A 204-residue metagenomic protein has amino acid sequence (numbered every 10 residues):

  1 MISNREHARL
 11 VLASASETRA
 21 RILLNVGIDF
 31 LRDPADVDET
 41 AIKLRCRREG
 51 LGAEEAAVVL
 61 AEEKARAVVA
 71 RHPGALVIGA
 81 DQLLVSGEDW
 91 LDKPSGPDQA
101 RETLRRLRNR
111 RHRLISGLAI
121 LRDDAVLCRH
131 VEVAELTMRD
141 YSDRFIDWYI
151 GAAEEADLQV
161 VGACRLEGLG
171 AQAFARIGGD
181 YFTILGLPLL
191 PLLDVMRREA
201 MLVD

Functional and structural regions predicted by a protein language model:
M1-L76, D89, R144, G151 (+3 more regions): N-terminal polybasic phosphate/anion-binding patch
R19, L83-S86, L91, L121 (+1 more regions): Short, active-site-adjacent cap segments at secondary-structure transitions
L23, A61, D81, A100 (+3 more regions): Residue-level signal for inorganic ion chemistry
Q82-H112, M138: Active-site-adjacent loop/tail segments of enzyme domains
Q82-L84, L114-L121, C164: Short beta-strand scaffold segments in enzyme catalytic cores
V85, A119-R122, R139, R176: Short beta-strand-to-turn element immediately C-terminal to the catalytic PLP-Schiff-base lysine in fold type I
R101-R105, S116-A134: Anionic-ligand binding region
R129-V203: Active-site oxyanion/phosphate-handling segment shared across diverse enzymes
